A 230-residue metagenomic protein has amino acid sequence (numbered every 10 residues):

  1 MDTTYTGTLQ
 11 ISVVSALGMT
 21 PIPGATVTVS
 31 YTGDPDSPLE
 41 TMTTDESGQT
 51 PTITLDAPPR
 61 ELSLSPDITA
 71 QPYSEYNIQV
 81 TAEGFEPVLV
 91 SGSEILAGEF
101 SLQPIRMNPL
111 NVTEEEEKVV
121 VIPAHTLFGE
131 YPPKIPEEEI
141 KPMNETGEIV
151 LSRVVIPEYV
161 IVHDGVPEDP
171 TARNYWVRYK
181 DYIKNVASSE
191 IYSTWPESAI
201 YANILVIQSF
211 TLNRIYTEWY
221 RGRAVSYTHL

Functional and structural regions predicted by a protein language model:
M1-L9, V14-I22, M42: Beta-strand-rich domain onsets/edges
M1-T3, P51, V88, S93-L127: Extracellular beta-sheet/turn segments enriched in Thr/Pro/Gly and aliphatic residues
L17-G33, S37-L39, E46: Short, ordered, surface-exposed loop/turn motifs in non-cytosolic proteins
P35-L64: Short, acidic Ser/Thr/Gly-rich low-complexity loop/linker segments typical of extracellular and cell-surface proteins
R60-S91: A short, solvent-exposed loop/turn motif at the edges and junctions of modular extracellular/periplasmic domains
G165-P167, R178-W195: Acidic/histidine-rich, surface-exposed loop or edge segments in extracytoplasmic proteins
S188-Y192, L205-Y216: Sec-exported extracytoplasmic/periplasmic mature domains
T228-H229: Conserved small/polar residues in nucleotide/adenosyl-binding loops
